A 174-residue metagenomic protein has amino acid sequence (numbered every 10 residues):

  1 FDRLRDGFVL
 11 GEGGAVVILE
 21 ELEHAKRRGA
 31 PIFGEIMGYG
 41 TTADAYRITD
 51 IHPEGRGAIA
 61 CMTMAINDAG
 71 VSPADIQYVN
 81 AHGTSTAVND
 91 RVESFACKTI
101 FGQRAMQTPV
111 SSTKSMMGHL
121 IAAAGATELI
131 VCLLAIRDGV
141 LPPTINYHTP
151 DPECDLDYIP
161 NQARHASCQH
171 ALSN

Functional and structural regions predicted by a protein language model:
F1-A69, Y78: Condensing-enzyme catalytic core mediating Claisen C-C bond formation in acyl metabolism
F1-H24, A124-N174: Conserved beta-strand-centric core segments of catalytic alpha/beta enzyme folds
F1-L10, F95-A126, C168: Conserved catalytic cysteine-centered active-site region of acyl-thioester-dependent Claisen-condensing enzymes
G29, A69-S72, F101-M106: Short helix-capping segments at alpha-helix termini
P31-Y39, A74-A81, T108-S115, P143-P150 (+1 more regions): Beta-strand segments within the central parallel beta-sheet cores of soluble alpha/beta enzyme folds
Y46-G55, T84-F101, M106, L120-T127 (+1 more regions): Short glycine/threonine-rich loop-to-helix capping motif typified by GTGT followed within a few residues by an Asp-Pro
C61-A69, I100, C132, I136: Stable alpha-helical structural segments in soluble proteins, enriched in small hydrophobic residues
P73-N89, V131: Conserved beta-ketoacyl condensing-enzyme motif
